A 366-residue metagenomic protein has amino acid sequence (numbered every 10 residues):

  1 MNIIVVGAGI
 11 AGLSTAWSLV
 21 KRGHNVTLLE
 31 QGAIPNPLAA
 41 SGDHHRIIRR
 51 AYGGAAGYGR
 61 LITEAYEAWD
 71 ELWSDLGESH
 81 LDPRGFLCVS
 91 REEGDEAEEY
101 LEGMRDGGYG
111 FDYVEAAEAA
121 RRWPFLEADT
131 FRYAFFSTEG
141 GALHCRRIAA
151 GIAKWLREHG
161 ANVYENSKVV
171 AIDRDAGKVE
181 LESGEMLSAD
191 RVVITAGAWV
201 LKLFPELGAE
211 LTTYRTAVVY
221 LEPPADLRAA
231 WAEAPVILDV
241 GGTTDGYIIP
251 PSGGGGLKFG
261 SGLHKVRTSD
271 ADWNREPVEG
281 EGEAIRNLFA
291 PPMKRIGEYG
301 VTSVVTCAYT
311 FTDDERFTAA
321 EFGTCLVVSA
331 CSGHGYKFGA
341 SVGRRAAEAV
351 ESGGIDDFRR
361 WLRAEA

Functional and structural regions predicted by a protein language model:
N2-L28: N-terminal Rossmann-like FAD-binding beta1-loop-alpha1 element of flavoenzymes
I4-V6, M186-W199, G343: Short hydrophobic core segments
W17-K21, S79-L81, R191, A198-T324: Active-site substrate-recognition segment that forms the wall of the catalytic cavity or substrate channel
K21-S41: Glycine-rich FAD pyrophosphate-binding loop
H45-R122, D245-G246: Dinucleotide-binding Rossmann-like beta1-alpha1 core, especially the glycine-rich loop that anchors the ADP
E71, R91-H159, Y164-E165, A171-D175 (+1 more regions): Flavin (FAD/FMN) cofactor-binding and adjacent substrate-gating region of FAD-dependent oxidoreductase domains
V170-M186: Conserved beta-strand-loop-beta-strand element in the redox core of flavoprotein oxidoreductases
P291-A366: C-terminal catalytic lobe of FAD-dependent flavoproteins
